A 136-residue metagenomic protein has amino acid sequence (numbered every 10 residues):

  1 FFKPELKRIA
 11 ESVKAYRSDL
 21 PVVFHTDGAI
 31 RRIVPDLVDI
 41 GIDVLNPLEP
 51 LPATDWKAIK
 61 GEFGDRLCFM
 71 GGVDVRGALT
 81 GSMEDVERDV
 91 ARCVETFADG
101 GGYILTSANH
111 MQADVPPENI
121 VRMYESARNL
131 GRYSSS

Functional and structural regions predicted by a protein language model:
F1-S136: Active-site loop segments of alpha/beta catalytic cores
